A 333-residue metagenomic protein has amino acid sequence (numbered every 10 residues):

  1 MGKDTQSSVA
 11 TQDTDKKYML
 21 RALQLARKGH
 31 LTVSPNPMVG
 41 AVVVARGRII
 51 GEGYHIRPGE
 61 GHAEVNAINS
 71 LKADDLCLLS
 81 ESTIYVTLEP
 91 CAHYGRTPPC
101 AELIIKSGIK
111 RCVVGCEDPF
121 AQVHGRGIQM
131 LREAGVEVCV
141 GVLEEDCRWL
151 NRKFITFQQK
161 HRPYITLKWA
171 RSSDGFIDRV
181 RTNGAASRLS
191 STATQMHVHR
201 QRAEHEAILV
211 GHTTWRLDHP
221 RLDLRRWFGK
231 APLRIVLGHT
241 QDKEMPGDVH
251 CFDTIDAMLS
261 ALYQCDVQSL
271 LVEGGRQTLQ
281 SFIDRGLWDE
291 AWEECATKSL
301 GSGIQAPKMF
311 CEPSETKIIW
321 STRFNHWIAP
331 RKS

Functional and structural regions predicted by a protein language model:
G2-P37, E52, K72, L76-L78 (+2 more regions): Enzymes that bind and transform nitrogen-containing heteroaromatic metabolites
T32-V33, G59, I128, V142-A170: Proteins enriched for Cys/Gly/acidic motifs involved in redox and nucleic-acid/cofactor modification
G40: Helix-turn-helix
V43-D146, L233, I283: Zn2+-dependent cytidine deaminase-like catalytic core
I68-S70, F157, G184: Short, charged/polar low-complexity linear motifs in solvent-exposed/disordered segments
V123-H124, W149-N151, S281, G301: Short Asp/Glu-rich motifs
R132-E133, Q158-K160, F310-E312: Short alpha-helix boundary/capping motifs
